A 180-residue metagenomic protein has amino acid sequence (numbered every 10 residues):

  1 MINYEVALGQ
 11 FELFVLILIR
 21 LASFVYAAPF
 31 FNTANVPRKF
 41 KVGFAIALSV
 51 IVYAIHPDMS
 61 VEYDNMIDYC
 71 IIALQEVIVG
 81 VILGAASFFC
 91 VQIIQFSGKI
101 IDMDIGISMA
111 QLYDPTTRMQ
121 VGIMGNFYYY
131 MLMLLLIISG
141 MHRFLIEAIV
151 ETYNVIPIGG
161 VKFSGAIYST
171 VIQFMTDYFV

Functional and structural regions predicted by a protein language model:
M1-V180: Hydrophobic alpha-helical segments and their helix-loop boundaries in membrane and membrane-proximal proteins
